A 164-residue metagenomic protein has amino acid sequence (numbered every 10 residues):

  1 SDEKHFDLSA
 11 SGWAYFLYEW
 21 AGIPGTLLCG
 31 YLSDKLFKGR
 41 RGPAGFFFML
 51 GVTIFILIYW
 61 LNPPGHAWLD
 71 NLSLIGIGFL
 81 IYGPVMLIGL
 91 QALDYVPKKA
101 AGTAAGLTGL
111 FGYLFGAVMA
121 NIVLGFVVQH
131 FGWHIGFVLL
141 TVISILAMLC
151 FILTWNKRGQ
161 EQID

Functional and structural regions predicted by a protein language model:
S1-A10, V128: Short amphipathic helix-loop junctions that connect adjacent transmembrane helices in Major Facilitator Superfamily/SLC
T26-G39, V128: Helix-to-loop junctions at the C-terminal end of transmembrane segments in multipass secondary transporters
K35-M49: Cytoplasmic membrane-interface "Motif A"-like loop-to-helix N-cap segments of 12-TM Major Facilitator Superfamily
R40-P43, L124-I143: A membrane-interface helix-boundary motif in multi-pass transporters
L50-P64: C-terminal ends and interior cores of transmembrane alpha-helices in multi-pass membrane transporters/permeases
Y59-P63, G89, W133, V138-D164: Multi-pass alpha-helical transporter architecture, strongest for 12-TM Major Facilitator/SLC carriers used
Y82-P97: Intracellular juxtamembrane helix-capping segments at the cytosolic ends of symmetry-related transmembrane helices
K98-H130: A late C-terminal transmembrane helix in Major Facilitator Superfamily
